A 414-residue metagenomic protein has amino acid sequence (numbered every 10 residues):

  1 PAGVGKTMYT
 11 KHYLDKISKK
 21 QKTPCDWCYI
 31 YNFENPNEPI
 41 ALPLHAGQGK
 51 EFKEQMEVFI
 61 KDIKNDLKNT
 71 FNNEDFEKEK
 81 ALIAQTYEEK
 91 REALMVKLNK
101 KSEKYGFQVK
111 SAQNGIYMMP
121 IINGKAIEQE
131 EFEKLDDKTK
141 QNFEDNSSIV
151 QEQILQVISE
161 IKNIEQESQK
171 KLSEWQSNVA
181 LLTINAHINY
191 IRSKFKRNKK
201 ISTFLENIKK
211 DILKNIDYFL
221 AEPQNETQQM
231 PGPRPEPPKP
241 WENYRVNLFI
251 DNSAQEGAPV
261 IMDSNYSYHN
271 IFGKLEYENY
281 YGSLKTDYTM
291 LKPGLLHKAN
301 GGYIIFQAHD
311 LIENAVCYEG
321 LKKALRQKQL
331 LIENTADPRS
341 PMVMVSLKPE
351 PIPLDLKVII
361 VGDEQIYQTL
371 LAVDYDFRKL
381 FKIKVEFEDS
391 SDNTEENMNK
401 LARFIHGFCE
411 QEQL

Functional and structural regions predicted by a protein language model:
P1-L414: Non-catalytic accessory segments flanking P-loop/AAA+ NTPase cores
